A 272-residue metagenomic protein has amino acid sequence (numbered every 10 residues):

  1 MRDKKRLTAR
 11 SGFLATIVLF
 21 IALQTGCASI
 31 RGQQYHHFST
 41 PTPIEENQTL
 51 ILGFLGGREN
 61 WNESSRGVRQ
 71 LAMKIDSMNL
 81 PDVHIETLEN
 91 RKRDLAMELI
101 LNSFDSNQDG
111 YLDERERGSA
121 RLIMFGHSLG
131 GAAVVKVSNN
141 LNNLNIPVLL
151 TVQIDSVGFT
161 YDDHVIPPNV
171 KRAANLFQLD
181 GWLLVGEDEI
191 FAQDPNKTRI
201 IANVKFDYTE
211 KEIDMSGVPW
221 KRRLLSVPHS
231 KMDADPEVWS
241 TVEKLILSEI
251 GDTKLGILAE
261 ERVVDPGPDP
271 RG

Functional and structural regions predicted by a protein language model:
M1-A9: N-terminal secretory signal peptides that target proteins for export/translocation
A15-Q24: Bacterial N-terminal signal peptides
T40-A120, L224: Active-site catalytic motif of lipid deacylating hydrolases and related acyltransferases
N60-V68, E89, R93, G126-V134 (+4 more regions): Solvent-exposed, acidic/flexible segments
D82-V83, I100-F191: Serine-dependent carboxylesterase/thioesterase catalytic core of lipase-like alpha/beta-hydrolase/SGNH enzymes
P168-G272: C-terminal catalytic-base region of ester-bond hydrolases, centering on the histidine of the charge-relay
